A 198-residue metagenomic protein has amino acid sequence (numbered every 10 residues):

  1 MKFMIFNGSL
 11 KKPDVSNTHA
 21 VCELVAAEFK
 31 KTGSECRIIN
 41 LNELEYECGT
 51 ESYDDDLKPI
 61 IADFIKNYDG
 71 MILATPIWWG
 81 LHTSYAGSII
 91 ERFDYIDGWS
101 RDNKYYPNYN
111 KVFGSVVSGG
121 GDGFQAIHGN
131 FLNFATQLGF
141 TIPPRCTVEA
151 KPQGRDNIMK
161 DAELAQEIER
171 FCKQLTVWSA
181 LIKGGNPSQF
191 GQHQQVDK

Functional and structural regions predicted by a protein language model:
M1-N103, I158-K198: N-terminal beta1-alpha1-beta2 submodule of the flavodoxin-like/Rossmannoid cofactor-binding fold
L10, G120, E149-P152, Q194: Glycine-rich beta-alpha junction loops
P59, P107, P143-P144, P152 (+1 more regions): Proline-rich intrinsically disordered, low-complexity coils
E91, G129-N130, A150, K183: Amphipathic, positively biased hydrophobic alpha-helical segments used for protein targeting and membrane insertion
K104-V148, Q166: Short, glycine-/small-residue-rich phosphate/pyrophosphate-handling segment
Y109-V112, Q153-R155, Q192: Short alpha-helical linear motifs
P143-Q153, N157-E163: Conserved anion/nucleotide-ligand pocket segment
